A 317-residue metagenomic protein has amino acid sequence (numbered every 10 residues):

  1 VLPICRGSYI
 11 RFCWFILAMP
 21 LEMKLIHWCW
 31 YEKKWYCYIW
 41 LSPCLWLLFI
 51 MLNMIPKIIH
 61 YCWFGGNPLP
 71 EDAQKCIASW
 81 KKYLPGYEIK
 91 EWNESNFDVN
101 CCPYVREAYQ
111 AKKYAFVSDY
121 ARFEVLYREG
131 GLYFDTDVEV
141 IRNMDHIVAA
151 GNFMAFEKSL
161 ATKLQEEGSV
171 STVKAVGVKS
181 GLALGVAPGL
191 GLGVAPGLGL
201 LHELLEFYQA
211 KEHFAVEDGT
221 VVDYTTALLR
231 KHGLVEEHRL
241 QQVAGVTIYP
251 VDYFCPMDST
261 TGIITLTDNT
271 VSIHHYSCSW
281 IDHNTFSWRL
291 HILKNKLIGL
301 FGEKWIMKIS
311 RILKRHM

Functional and structural regions predicted by a protein language model:
L2-R11: Extreme N-terminal basic, low-complexity initiation segments that serve as generic localization/processing leaders
F12, A18-M19: Intrinsically disordered, low-complexity segments enriched in serine/threonine/proline/glycine and often basic
W14, W28-W30, W35, W40 (+1 more regions): Tryptophan (W) side chains
E22-K24, E32-K34, N53, K179: Intrinsically disordered, low-complexity polyampholyte segments enriched for Lys and acidic residues
M51-S118, T136-M317: Glycosyltransferase-associated regions of secretory-pathway enzymes, highlighting luminal stem/catalytic domains
D119-G131: Small-residue hinge/turn detector
